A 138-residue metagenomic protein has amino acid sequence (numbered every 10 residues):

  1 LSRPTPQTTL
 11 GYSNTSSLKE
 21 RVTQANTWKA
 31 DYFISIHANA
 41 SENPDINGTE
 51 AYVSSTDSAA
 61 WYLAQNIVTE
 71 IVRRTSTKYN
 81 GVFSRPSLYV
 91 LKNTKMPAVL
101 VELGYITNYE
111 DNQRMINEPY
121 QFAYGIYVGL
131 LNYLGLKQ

Functional and structural regions predicted by a protein language model:
L1-T49, V53-Y62: Catalytic-core regions of hydrolytic enzymes
S2, T75, T94: Ser/Thr-centric signal marking residues that sit in or immediately flank functional binding/regulatory motifs
T23, W28, Y32-N43, Y79-Q138: Active-site-adjacent mobile loop/cap segments within catalytic or ligand-binding domains
Y52-S55, E70-R73, E118-F122: Short, low-complexity, polar/charged sequence segments that are solvent-exposed and flexible
S58-S84: Active-site-adjacent substrate-binding region of metalloamidase/peptidase-like peptide-processing proteins
